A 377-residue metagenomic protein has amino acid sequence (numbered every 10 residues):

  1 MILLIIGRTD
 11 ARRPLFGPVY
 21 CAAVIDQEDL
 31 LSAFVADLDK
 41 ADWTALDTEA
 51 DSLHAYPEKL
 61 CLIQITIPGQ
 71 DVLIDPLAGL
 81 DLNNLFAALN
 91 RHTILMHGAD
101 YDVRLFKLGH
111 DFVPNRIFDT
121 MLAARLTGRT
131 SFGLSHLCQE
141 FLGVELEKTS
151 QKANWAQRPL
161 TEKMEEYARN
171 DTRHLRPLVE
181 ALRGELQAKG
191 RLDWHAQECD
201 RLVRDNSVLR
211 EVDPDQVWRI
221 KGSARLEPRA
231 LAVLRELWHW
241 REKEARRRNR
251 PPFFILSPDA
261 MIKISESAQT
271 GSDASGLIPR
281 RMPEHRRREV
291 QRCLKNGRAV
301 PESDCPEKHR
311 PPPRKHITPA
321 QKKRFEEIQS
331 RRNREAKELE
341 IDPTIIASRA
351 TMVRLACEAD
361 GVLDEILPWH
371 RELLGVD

Functional and structural regions predicted by a protein language model:
M1-Y20: N-terminal amphipathic/basic-hydrophobic helices that include classical n-h-c signal peptides and signal-anchor
P18-H136, E140: Conserved RNase H-like, two-metal-ion catalytic cores of nucleic-acid enzymes
H92, M96, T127-G128, E165-A168 (+3 more regions): Hydrophobic alpha-helical scaffolding
L134-E147, A274-S275: A polyampholytic, Gly/Pro-enriched intrinsically disordered region
L146-D205: Acidic, Mg2+-coordinating catalytic module of metal-dependent nucleases/exonucleases that use a two-metal-ion mechanism
L182-D377: Accessory DNA-binding and partner-docking regions appended to nucleic-acid-acting proteins, especially the terminal
